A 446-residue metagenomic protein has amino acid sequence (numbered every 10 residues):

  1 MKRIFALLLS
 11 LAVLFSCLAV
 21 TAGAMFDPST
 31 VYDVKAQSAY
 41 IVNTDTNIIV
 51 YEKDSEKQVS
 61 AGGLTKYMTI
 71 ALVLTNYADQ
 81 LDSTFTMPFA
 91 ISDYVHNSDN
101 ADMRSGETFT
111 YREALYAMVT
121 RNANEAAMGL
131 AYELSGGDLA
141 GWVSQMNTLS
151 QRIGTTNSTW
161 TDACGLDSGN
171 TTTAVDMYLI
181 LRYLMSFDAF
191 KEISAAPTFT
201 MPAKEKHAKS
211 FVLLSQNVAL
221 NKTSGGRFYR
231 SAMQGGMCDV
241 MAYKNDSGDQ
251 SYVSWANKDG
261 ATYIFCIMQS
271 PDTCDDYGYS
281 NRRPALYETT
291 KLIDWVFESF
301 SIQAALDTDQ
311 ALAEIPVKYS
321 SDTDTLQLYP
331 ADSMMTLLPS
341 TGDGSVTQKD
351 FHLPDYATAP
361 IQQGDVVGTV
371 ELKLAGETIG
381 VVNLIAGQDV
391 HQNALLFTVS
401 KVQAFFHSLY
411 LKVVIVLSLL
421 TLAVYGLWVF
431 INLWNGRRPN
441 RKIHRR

Functional and structural regions predicted by a protein language model:
M1-L8: Positively charged n-region of N-terminal signal peptides that target proteins for export
L14-G23: C-terminal segment of classical bacterial N-terminal signal peptides
F15, E125, S299-Q303: Short secondary-structure junctions and interdomain/linker hinges
A22-V175, L179-I193: Active-site-adjacent loops and short helices of periplasmic peptidoglycan-processing enzymes
T155-T156, S168-T172, D176, L181-R445: Domain-terminus/edge residues, biased toward the C-terminal soluble/receptor-binding domains of extracytoplasmic
